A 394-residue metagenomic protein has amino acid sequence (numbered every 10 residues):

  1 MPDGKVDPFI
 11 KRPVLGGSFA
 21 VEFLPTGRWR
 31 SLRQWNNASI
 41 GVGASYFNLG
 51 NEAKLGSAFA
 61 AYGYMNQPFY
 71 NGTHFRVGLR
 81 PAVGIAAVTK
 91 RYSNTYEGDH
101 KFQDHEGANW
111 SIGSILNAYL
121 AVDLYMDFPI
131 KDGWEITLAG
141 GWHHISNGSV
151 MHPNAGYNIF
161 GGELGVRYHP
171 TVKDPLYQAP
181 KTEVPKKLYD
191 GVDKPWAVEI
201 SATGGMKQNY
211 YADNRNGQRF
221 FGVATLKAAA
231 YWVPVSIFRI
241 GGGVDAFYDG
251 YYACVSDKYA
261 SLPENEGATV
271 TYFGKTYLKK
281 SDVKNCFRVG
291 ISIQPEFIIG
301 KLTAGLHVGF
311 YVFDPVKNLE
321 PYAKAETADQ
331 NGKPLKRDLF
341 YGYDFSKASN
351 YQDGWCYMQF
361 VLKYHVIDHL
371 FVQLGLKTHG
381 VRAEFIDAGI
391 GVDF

Functional and structural regions predicted by a protein language model:
M1, F23-P25, A44-G50, V83-R91 (+8 more regions): Transmembrane beta-strands of outer-membrane beta-barrel pores
M1-P8, T26-Q34, K54-L55, G72-L120 (+6 more regions): Outer-membrane beta-barrel translocator/channel fold
K11-G17, L55-A61, F75, S114-L120 (+6 more regions): Residues that define the transmembrane beta-barrel architecture of outer-membrane proteins
G17-P25, G63-Q67, P81-I85, L120-F128 (+8 more regions): Residues on the lipid-exposed face of transmembrane beta-strands in outer-membrane beta-barrel proteins
F19, N158-K181, A383-F394: Outer-membrane beta-barrel "beta-signal"
G27-R30, T73-V77, I130-I136, P170-L176 (+3 more regions): Repeated loop/turn-to-beta-strand initiation elements of outer-membrane beta-barrel proteins
A38-V42, F75-V83, I136-G140, G162 (+6 more regions): Transmembrane beta-strands of outer-membrane beta-barrel proteins
L49-K54, T89-G98, E106-I115, P153-A155 (+7 more regions): Extracellular/periplasm-exposed beta-strand and loop segments of Gram-negative cell-envelope proteins, dominated by
